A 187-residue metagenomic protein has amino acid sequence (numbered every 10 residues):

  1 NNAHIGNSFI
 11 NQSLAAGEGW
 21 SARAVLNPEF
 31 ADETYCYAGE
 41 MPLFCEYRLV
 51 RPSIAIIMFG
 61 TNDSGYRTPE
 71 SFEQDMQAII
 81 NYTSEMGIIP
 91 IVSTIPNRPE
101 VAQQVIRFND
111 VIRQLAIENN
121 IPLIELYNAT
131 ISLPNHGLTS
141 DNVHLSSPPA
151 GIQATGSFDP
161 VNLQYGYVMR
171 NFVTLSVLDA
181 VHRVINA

Functional and structural regions predicted by a protein language model:
N1-E73, L145-V161, V168-F172, S176: Conserved SGNH/GDSL esterase-like catalytic core that processes O-acyl groups on lipids and polysaccharides
F44-C45, A78, V111-L115: Mature extracellular/periplasmic domains of secretome proteins
Y47-R51, E85, I117-E118: Extracellular/periplasmic catalytic domains that process cell-envelope and extracellular macromolecules
S53-F59, I88-T94, P122-L126: Structural recognition of the beta-strand scaffold that forms the well-ordered cores of secreted hydrolase catalytic
T61-S64, Q77-D110: Active-site segments of SGNH/GDSL-like serine hydrolases that catalyze O-acetyl group transfer/hydrolysis on lipids
P99-A187: Catalytic His-Asp segment of secreted/periplasmic serine-dependent ester chemistry enzymes
